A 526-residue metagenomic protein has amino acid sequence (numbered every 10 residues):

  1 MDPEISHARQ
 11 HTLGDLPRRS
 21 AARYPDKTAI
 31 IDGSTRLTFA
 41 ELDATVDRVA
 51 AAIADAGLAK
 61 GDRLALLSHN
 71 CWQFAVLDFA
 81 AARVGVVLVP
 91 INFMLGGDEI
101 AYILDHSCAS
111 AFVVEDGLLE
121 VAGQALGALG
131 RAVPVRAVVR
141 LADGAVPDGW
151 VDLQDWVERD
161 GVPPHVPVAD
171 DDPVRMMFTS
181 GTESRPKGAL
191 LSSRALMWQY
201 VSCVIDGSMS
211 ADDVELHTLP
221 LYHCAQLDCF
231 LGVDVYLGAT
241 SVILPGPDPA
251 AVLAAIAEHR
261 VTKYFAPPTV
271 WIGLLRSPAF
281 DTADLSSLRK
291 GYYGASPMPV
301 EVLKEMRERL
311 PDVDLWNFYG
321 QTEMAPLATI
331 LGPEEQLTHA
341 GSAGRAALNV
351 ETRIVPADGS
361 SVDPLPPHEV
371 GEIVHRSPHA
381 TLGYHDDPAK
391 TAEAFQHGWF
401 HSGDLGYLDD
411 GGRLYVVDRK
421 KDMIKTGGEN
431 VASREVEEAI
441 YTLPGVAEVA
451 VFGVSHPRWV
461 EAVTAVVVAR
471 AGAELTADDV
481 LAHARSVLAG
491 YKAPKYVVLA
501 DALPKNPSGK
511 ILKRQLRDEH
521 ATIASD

Functional and structural regions predicted by a protein language model:
D2-H11, A125, V146-P173: Flexible, low-complexity linker/hinge segments
I5-G14, R18, D26-C71, A75-F79 (+3 more regions): Conserved AMP-binding/adenylate-forming core of the ANL superfamily
Q10, P25, D160-F178, R185 (+1 more regions): Conserved pre-ATP/AMP-binding loop-to-beta segment of ANL
T38-E41, V174-W198: Conserved AMP-binding A3 loop
D55-A56, R83-D155, A471-A473: Structural core segment of the AMP-binding/adenylate-forming
L95, A101, F112-D116, Y264 (+8 more regions): AMP-binding/adenylate-forming catalytic core of the ANL superfamily
M197-V214, Y222-T262, S277: Conserved AMP-binding/adenylation subdomain of ANL enzymes
V261-A266, L275-T338, E351: Gly/Ser/Thr-rich phosphate-binding loop
